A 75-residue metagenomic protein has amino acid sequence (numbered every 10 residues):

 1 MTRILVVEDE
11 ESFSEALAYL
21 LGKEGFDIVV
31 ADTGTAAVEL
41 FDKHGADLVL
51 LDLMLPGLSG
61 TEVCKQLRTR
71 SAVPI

Functional and structural regions predicted by a protein language model:
L5, V30-L48, Q66: Acidic, metal-coordinating helix/loop segments flanking the phosphotransfer/catalytic sites of two-component signaling
E8: Conserved acidic carboxylate
E11-V29, K43, T69: Two-component/phosphorelay signaling modules centered on CheY-like receiver
T33, S59-E62: Acidic catalytic/metal-coordinating carboxylates
E39, T61-A72: Short amphipathic alpha-helix used as the core "switch/output" element in two-component signaling
G45-D47, R70-I75: His-Asp phosphorelay/catalytic-motif detector in bacterial-type signaling
D52: Active-site residues of response regulator receiver
P56: The feature encodes the CheY-like receiver
